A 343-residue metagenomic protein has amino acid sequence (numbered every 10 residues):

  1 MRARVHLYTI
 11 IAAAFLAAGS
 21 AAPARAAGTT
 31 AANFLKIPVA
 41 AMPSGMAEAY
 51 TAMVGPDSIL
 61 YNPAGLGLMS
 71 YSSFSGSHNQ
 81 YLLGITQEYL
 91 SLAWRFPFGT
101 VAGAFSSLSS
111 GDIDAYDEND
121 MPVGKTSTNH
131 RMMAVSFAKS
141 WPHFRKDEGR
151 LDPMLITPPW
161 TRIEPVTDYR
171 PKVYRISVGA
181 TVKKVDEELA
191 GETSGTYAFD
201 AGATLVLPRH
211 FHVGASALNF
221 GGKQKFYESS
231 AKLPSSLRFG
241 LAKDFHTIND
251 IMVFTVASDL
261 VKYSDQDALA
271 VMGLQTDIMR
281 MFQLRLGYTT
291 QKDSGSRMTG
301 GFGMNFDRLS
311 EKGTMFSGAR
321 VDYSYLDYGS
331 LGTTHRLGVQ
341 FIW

Functional and structural regions predicted by a protein language model:
M1-I10: Bacterial N-terminal signal peptides that target proteins for export
T9-G19: Bacterial N-terminal signal peptides
R25-W343: Subset of outer-membrane beta-barrel
